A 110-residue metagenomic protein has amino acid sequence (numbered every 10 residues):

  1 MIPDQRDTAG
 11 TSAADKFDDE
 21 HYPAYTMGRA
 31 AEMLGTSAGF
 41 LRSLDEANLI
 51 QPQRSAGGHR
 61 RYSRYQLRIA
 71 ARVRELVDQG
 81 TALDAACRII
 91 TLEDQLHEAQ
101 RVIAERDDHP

Functional and structural regions predicted by a protein language model:
M1-P23, E32, E46, Q51-P52 (+1 more regions): Arg/Lys-rich, alpha-helical DNA-contact motif
A38-G57: Major-groove DNA-recognition helix of helix-turn-helix-type DNA-binding domains
G57-R64: Minor-groove-contacting beta-hairpin "wing" of winged helix-turn-helix DNA-binding domains
